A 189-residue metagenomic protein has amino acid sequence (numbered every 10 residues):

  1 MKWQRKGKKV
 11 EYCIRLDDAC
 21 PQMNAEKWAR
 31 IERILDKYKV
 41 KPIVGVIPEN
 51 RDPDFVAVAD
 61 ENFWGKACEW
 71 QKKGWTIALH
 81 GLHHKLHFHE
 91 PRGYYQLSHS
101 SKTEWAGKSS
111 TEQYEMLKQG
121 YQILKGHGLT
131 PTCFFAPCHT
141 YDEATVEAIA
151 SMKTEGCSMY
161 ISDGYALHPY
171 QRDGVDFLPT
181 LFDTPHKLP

Functional and structural regions predicted by a protein language model:
M1-T76: Active-site beta->alpha N-cap acidic-glycine motif
K9-C20, L82, S100-S101, H127-D142: Active-site groove signature of glycoside hydrolases
R15, M23, A78-L79, H127 (+2 more regions): Glycan-processing catalytic domains of CAZymes
R15-D17, I43-I47, A78-H80, F134-F135 (+2 more regions): A cross-family glycoside hydrolase active-site/sugar-binding cleft signature
Q22-M23, R51-D54, K85-E90, T140-T145 (+1 more regions): Short catalytic/ligand-binding loop motif for oxyanion handling, primarily in non-cytosolic enzymes, centered on
E26-I31, A59-C68, D163-G174, T180-P189: Alpha-helical scaffolding within the catalytic cores of extracellular/periplasmic polymer-degrading hydrolases
H87-S100: Short, flexible, mixed-charge acidic loops at enzyme active sites
E104-D183: Catalytic domains of cell-wall/extracellular-matrix polysaccharide-remodeling enzymes, centered on de-N-acetylation
